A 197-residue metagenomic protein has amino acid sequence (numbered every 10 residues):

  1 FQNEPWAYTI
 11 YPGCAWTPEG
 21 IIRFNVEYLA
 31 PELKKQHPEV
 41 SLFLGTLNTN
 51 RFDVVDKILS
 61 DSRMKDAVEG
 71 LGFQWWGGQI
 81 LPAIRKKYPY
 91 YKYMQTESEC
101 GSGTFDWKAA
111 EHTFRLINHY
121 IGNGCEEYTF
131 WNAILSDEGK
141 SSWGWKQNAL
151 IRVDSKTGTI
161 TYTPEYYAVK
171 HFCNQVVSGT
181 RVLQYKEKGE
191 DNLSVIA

Functional and structural regions predicted by a protein language model:
F1-Q2: Non-cysteine beta-strand/loop elements that form the S-adenosyl-L-methionine
P5-A197: Substrate-binding and catalytic surfaces of secreted/luminal carbohydrate-active proteins
